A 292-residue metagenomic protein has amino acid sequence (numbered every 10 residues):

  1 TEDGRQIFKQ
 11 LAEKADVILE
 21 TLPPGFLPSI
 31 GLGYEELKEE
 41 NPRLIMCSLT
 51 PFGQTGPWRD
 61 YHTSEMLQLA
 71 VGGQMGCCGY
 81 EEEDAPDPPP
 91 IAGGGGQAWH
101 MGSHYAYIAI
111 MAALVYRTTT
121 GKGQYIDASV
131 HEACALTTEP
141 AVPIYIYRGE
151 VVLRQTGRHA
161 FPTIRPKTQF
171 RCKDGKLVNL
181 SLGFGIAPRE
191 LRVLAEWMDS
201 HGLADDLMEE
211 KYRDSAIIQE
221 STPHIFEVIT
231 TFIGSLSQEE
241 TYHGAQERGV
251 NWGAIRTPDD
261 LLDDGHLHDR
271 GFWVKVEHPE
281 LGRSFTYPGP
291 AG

Functional and structural regions predicted by a protein language model:
T1-E39, G234: A structured beta-alpha segment of the ubiquitous adenosine-cofactor-binding alpha/beta core
T1-R5, Q10, Q68-C77, E83 (+1 more regions): Redox-cofactor-proximal catalytic regions of oxidoreductases
Q10-E13, E35, H62, L267-V276: Short low-complexity, flexible loop/linker segments enriched in glycine and/or proline with clustered acidic
V17-I18, R43, N251: Residue-level detector of anion-binding/catalytic polar loops
E20, S48, A254-I255: General beta-strand structural signal in soluble alpha/beta enzymes
F26-F184, V193: Active-site-adjacent "lid/gating" segments in soluble enzymes
P166-R248, W252: Aromatic-enriched alpha-helical interface/lid elements that frame and gate functional surfaces
R171-K173, E196, P258-G292: Terminal low-complexity tails and localization/encapsulation signals of metabolic enzymes
